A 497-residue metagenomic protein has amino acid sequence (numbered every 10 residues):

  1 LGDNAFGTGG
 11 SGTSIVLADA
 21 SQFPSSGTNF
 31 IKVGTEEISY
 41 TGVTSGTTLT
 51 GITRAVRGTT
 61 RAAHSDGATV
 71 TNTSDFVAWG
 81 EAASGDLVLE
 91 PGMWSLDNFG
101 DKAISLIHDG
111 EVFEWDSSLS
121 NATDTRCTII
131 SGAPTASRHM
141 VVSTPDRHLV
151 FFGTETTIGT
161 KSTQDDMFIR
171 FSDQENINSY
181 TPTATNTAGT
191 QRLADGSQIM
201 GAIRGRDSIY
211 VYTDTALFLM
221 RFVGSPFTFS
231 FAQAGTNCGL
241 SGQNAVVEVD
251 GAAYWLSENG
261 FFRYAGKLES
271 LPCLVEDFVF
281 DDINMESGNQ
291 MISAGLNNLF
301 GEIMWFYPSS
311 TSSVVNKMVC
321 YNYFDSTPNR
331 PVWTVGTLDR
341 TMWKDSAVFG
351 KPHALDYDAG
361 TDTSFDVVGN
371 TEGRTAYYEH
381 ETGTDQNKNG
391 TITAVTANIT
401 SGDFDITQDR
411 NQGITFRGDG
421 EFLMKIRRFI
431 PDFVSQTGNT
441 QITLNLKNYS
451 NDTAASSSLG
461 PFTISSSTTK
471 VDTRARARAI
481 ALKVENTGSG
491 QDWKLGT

Functional and structural regions predicted by a protein language model:
L1, S74-D101, G369: Extended assembly-interface regions of large multimeric machines
L1-S74: Autoprocessing Asn-cyclization modules and mimics
A18-S21, G51-T60, H108, S118 (+3 more regions): Secondary-structure transition/turn motif
V33, F99, I107-D109, P145-D146 (+7 more regions): Short loop/turn segments that connect beta-strands within the blades of beta-propeller domains, predominantly WD40
F76-L89, N121-I292, T334: Beta-propeller and closely related beta-pinwheel folds
M93-S95, S197, N237-A252, E258-T497: Beta-sheet repeat architectures centered on beta-propellers
D101-D124: Hydrophobic or amphipathic alpha-helical targeting/insertion segments
